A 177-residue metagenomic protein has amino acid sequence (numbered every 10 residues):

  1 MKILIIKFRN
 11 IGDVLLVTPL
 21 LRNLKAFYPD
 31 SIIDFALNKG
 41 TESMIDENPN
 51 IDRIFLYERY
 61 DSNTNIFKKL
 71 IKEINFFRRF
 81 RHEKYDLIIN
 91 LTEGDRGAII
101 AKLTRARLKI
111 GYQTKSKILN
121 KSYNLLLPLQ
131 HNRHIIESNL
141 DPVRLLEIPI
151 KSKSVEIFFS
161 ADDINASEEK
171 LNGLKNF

Functional and structural regions predicted by a protein language model:
M1-F177: Catalytic machinery of carbohydrate-active enzymes, primarily nucleotide-sugar-dependent glycosyltransferases
